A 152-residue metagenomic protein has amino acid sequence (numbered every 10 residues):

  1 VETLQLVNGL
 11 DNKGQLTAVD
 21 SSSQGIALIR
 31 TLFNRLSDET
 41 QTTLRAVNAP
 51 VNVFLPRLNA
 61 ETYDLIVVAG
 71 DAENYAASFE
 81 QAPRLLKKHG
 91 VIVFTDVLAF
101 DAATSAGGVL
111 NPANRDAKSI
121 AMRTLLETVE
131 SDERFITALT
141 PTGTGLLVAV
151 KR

Functional and structural regions predicted by a protein language model:
V1-R152: S-adenosylmethionine/decaboxylated-SAM
